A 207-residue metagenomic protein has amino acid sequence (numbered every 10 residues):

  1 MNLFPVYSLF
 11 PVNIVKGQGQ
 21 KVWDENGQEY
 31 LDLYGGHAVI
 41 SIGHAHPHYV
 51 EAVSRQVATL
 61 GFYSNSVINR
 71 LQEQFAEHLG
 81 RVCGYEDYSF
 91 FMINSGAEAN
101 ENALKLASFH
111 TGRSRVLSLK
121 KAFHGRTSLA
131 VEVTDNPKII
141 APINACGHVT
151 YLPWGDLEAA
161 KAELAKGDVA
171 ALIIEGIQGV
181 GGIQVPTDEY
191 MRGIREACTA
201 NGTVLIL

Functional and structural regions predicted by a protein language model:
M1-K21, L33, Q56, F75-H78: Active-site-adjacent loop/helix segments that line or gate small-molecule/cofactor pockets in enzymes
D24-E25: Short, acidic, Ser/Thr-enriched surface-loop or helix-capping motifs
Q28-E29, I183: Residue-level signal for well-ordered, solvent-exposed loop/turn and beta-edge residues enriched in charged/polar side
E29-R113: Glycine-rich loop-to-alpha-helix module at the N-terminal edge of alpha/beta enzyme cores
Y30-L33, F91-I93, S118, I174 (+1 more regions): General beta-strand structural signal in soluble alpha/beta enzymes
E77-A171: PLP-dependent aspartate aminotransferase-fold enzymes
D168-I183: Short acidic, glycine-rich surface-loop motifs adjacent to enzyme active sites
Q184-L207: Catalytic PLP-binding core of fold-type I/II PLP enzymes
